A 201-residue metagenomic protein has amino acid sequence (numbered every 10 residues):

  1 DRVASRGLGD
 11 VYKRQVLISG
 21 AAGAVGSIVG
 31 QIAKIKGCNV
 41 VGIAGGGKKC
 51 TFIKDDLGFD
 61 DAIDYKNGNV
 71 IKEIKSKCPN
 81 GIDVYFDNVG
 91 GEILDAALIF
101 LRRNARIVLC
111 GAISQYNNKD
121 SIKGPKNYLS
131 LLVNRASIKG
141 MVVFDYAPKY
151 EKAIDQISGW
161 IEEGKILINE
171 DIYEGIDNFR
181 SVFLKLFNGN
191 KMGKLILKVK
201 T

Functional and structural regions predicted by a protein language model:
D1-Y12: Single conserved hydrophobic/aromatic residue that forms the stacking wall/gate of nucleotide- or nucleobase-binding
G20-S27: Glycine-rich NAD(P) Rossmann-fold beta1-alpha1 loop
V29-G30, C50, L94, L98 (+2 more regions): Generic hydrophobic/aromatic pocket-lining and core-packing "Φ" positions
K34-A96, F144, P148: Adenosine-nucleotide cofactor-binding segment
E92-I166, K200-T201: Glycine-rich phosphate-binding loop and adjacent beta-alpha segment of Rossmann(oid) nucleotide-cofactor-binding
K165-I172, R180-T201: C-terminal capping/lid region of NAD(P)-dependent oxidoreductase domains
